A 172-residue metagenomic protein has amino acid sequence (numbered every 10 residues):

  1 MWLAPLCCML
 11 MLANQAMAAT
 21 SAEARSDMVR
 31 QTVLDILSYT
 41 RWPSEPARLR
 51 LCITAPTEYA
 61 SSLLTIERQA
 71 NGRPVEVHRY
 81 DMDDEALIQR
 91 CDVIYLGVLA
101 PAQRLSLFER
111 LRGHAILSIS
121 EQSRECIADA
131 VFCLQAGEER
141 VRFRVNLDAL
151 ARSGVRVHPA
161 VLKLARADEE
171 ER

Functional and structural regions predicted by a protein language model:
W2, A16-R172: Short hydrophobic alpha-helices and adjacent helix-cap/hinge residues
W2-A13: Bacterial N-terminal signal peptides
